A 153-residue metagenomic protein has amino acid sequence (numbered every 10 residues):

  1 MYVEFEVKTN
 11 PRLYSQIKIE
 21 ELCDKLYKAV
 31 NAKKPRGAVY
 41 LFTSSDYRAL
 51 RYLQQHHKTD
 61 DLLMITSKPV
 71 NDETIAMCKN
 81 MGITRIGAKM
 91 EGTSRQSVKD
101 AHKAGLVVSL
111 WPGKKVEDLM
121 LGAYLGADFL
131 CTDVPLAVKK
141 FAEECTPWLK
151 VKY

Functional and structural regions predicted by a protein language model:
M1-D61, M81-T84, A88, A104: Metal-dependent phosphodiesterase/phospholipase catalytic core, i.e., the His/Asp/Glu-rich active-site region
D61-Y153: C-terminal active-site rim and adjoining tail of enzyme catalytic domains
